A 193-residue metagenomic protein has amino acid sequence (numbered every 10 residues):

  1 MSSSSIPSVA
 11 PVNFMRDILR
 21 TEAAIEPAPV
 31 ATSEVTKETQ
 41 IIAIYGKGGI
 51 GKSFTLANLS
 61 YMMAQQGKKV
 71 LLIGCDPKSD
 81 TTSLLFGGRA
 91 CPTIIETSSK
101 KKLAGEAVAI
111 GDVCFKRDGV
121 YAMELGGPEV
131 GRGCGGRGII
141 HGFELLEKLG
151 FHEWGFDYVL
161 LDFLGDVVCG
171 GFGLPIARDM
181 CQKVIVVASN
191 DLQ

Functional and structural regions predicted by a protein language model:
M1-I50, F54-L71, K78, F86 (+1 more regions): Extreme N-terminal, non-catalytic leader segments that precede Walker-type/kinase nucleotide-binding cores
N13, Q65, K148-Y158, F163-Q193: Conserved catalytic-core segment of NTP-binding enzymes
T36-Q40, Q66-K69, R117-V120, W154-F156 (+1 more regions): Short coil/turn connectors at secondary-structure junctions
G48, T81, M123, G142 (+1 more regions): Residue-level signature of catalytic and energy-coupling elements of molecular machines, predominantly ATP/GTP-dependent
M62-L125: N-terminal phosphate/diphosphate-binding loop that engages ATP/GTP or pyrophosphate donors across diverse enzyme folds
G88-C91, I139-H141, P175-D179: Glycine-rich, phosphate-binding/catalytic loops in enzymes
G127-R137, D191-L192: Flexible beta-alpha connector loops of hexameric P-loop NTPases
R137-K148: Conserved helicase/translocase P-loop NTPase motor core
